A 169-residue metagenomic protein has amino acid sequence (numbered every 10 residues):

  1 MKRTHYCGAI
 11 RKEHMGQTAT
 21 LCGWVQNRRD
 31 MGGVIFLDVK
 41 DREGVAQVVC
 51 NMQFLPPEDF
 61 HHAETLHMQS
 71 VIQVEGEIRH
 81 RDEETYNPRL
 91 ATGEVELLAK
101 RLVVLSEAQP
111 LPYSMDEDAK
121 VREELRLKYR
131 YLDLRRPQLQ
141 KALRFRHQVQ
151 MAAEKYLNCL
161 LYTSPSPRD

Functional and structural regions predicted by a protein language model:
M1-V25: OB-fold nucleic-acid-binding modules
A19-L21, I72, L97-L98: Hydrophobic core residues within well-ordered beta-strands of beta-rich domains
L21-V25, Q69, L161: Short hydrophobic motif
W24, E77-R79: Short, surface-exposed secondary-structure boundary micro-motifs
R28-D30: Short solvent-exposed strand-capping/beta-turn motif centered on an Asx-Ser/Thr pair
I35-F54: OB-fold (S1/OB) nucleic-acid-binding surfaces
P57, H61-M68, H80-L160: Extended, charge-rich, solvent-exposed interface segments
Y162-D169: Conserved small/polar residues in nucleotide/adenosyl-binding loops
